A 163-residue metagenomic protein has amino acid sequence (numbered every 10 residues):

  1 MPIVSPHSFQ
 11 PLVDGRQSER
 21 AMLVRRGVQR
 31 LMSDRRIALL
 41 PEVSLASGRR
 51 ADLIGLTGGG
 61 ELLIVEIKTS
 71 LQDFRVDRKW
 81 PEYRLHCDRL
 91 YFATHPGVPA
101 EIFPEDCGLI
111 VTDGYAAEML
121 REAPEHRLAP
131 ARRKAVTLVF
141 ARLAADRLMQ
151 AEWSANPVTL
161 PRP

Functional and structural regions predicted by a protein language model:
M1-Q17, M22-P41, S47, I102-P163: Non-catalytic C-terminal interaction segments of nucleic acid-processing enzymes
P11, G15, T69-D113: Catalytic cores of nucleic-acid endonucleases
V24, R49, R75-K79: Amphipathic coiled-coil/heptad-repeat helices and related helical stalk/stem segments that mediate oligomerization
V28, V43-S44, L53-G55, K79-E82 (+1 more regions): Short, flexible, glycine/charge-rich loop motifs used to bind or transfer phosphoryl groups or to couple energy/partner
E42-S44, E66-D73: Short, flexible loop segments at the rims of nucleotide/cofactor-binding pockets, characterized by
R49-A51, L90: Short beta-strand or tight-loop elements that sit immediately N-terminal to catalytic metal-binding acidic residues
A51-I64: Active-site beta-strand-loop-beta-strand hairpin of nuclease catalytic cores that positions key catalytic residues
G59-G60, S70-Q72, H126: Short, surface-exposed beta-strand-loop junctions and turns on beta-sheet-rich folds
